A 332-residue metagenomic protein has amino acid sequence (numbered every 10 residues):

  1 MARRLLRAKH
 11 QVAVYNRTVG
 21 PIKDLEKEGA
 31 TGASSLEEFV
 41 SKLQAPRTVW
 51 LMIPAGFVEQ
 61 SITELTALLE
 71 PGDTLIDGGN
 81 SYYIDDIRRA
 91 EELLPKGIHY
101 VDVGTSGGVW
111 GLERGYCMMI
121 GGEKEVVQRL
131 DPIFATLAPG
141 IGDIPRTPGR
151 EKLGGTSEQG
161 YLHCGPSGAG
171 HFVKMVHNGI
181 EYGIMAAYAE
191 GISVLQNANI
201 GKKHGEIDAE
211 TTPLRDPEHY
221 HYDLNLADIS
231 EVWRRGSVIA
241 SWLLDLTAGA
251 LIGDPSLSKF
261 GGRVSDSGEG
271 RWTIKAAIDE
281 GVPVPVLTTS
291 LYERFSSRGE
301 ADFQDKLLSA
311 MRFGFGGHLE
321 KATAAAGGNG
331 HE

Functional and structural regions predicted by a protein language model:
M1-R4, A45, A135, I141-M175 (+1 more regions): NAD(P)-dependent Rossmann-like dehydrogenase/reductase catalytic/cofactor-binding core
M1-T48, L69-G72, G108-E113, F313 (+1 more regions): NAD(P)+-binding Rossmann beta1-loop-alpha1 motif at the extreme N-terminus of oxidoreductases
L6, E26, I87, L94 (+1 more regions): Anion (oxyanion) recognition and catalysis
V12-V14, D102, G281: Short beta-strand "acidic-cap" motif of Rossmann-like dinucleotide-binding folds
G29-A33, W50, L94-P95, C117-G121 (+1 more regions): Short, hinge-like loop/turn segments at secondary-structure boundaries
E37, L51-E64, Y82-I87: Beta-loop-alpha module in the N-terminal Rossmann-like domain of NAD(P)-dependent dehydrogenases, especially those
L51-I53, G78, T136: Short, well-ordered coil/turn residues at beta-beta hairpins and beta-strand->alpha-helix junctions within
Q60, E70-T74, G78-R129, F134: Rossmann-fold NAD(P)-binding glycine/threonine-rich loop
